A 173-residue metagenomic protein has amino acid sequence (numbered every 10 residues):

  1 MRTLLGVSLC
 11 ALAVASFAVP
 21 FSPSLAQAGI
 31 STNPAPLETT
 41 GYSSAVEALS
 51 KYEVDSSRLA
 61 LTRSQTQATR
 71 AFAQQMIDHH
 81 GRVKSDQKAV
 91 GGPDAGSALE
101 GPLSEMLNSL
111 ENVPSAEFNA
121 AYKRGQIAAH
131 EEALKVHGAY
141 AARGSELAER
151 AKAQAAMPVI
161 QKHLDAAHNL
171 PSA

Functional and structural regions predicted by a protein language model:
R2-L12, S16-A173: His/Met- and acidic-residue-enriched segments that coordinate or traffic transition-metal cofactors and support
